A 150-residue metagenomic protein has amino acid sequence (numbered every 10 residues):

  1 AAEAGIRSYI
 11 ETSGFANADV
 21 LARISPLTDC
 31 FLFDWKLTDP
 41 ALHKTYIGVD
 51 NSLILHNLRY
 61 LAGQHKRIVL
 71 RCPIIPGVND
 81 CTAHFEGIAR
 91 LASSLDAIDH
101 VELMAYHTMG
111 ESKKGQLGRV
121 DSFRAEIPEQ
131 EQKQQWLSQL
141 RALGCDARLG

Functional and structural regions predicted by a protein language model:
A1-M109, G115: Conserved AdoMet/S-adenosylmethionine-binding subsite of the radical SAM
I6, R119, C145-D146: Short aromatic/hydrophobic-glycine micro-motifs
G115-F123: Short glycine/proline- and charge-enriched loop/turn segments that cap or connect secondary-structure elements
A125-E131: C-terminal catalytic and target-recognition region of SAM-dependent MTase-like enzymes, primarily methyltransferases
E131-G150: A cross-taxonomic marker for long C-terminal extensions/tails that follow the last structured domain
